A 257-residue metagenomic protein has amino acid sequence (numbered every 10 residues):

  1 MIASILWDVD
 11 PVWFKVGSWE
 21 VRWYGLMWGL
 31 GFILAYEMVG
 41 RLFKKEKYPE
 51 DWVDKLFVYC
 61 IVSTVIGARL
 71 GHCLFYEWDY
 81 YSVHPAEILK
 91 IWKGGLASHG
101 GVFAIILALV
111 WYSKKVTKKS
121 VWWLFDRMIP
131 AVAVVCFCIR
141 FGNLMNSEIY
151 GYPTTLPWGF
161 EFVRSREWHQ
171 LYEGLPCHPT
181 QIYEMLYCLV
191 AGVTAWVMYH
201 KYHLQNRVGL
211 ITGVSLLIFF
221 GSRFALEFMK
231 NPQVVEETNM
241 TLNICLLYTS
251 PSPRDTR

Functional and structural regions predicted by a protein language model:
M1-G17: Short, strongly hydrophobic alpha-helical membrane anchors
W19-I33, K90-A108, G174-A191, L242-L247: Membrane-interface loop-to-helix entry segments
Y48-K55, V121-P130, Y202-L216: Internal alpha-helical transmembrane segments of multi-pass membrane proteins
R69-Y76, C136-F160: Transmembrane alpha-helix/helix-exit interface in multi-pass inner-membrane proteins
I105-A131, W196-H200: Helix-hairpin-helix/helix-loop-helix acidic hairpins
G221-P232: Transmembrane alpha-helical segments of integral membrane proteins
K230-L242: Extracellular/periplasmic helix-loop-helix junctions in multi-pass membrane proteins
Y248-R257: Single conserved hydrophobic/aromatic residue that forms the stacking wall/gate of nucleotide- or nucleobase-binding
